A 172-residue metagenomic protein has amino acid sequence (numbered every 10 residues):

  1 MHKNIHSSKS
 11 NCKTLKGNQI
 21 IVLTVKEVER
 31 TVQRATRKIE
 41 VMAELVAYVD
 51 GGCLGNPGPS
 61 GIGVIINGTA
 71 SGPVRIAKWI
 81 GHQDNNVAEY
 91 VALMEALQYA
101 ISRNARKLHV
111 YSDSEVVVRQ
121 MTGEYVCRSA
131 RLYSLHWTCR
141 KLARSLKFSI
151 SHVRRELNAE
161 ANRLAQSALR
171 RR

Functional and structural regions predicted by a protein language model:
H2-E44, A70-R75, I101-R103, L146 (+1 more regions): Intrinsically disordered, low-complexity regions
V28-T31, L45-Y48, A130-L135: Short amphipathic alpha-helical surface micro-motifs
K38-V87, Q98-S102, R106: RNase H-like nuclease fold core
G52-N56, M94-R171: RNase H catalytic domain
H82-E89, R128-L132: Active-site beta-loop-alpha junctions of metal-dependent nucleic acid enzymes, especially the RNase H-like/DDE
